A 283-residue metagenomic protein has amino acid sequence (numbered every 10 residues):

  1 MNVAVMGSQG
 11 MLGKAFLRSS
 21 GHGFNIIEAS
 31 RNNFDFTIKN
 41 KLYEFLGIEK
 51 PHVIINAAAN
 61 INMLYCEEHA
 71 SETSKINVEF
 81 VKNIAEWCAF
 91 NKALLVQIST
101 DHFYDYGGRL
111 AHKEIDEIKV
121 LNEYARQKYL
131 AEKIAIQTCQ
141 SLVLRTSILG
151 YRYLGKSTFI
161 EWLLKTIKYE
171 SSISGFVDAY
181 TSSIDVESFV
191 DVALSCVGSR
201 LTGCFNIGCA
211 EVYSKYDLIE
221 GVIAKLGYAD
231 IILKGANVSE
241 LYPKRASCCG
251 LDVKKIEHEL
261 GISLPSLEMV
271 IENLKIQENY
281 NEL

Functional and structural regions predicted by a protein language model:
M1-G21: N-terminal Rossmann NAD(P)H-binding glycine-rich loop of SDR-like oxidoreductase domains
N25-E44: Adenosine-cofactor binding site in Rossmann-like domains, unifying the SAM/SAH pocket of S-adenosylmethionine-dependent
K39-I76, A89: NAD(P)H-binding glycine-rich loop region in Rossmannoid oxidoreductase-like domains and their noncatalytic homologs
K75, E79-F80, F103-L144, G150-Y151: Catalytic helix-loop patch of NAD(P)-dependent Rossmann-fold dehydrogenases
K133-T181, S188: NAD(P)-dependent short-chain dehydrogenase/reductase
R152, S174-Y180, F205-Y213, E259: Glycine-rich Rossmann NAD(P)(H)-binding loop
V192, S199-L241, S247-C248, E282-L283: Mid/C-terminal beta-alpha module of Rossmann-like enzyme folds, strongest in SDR-family dehydrogenases/epimerases
L267-L283: Amphipathic terminal alpha-helices
